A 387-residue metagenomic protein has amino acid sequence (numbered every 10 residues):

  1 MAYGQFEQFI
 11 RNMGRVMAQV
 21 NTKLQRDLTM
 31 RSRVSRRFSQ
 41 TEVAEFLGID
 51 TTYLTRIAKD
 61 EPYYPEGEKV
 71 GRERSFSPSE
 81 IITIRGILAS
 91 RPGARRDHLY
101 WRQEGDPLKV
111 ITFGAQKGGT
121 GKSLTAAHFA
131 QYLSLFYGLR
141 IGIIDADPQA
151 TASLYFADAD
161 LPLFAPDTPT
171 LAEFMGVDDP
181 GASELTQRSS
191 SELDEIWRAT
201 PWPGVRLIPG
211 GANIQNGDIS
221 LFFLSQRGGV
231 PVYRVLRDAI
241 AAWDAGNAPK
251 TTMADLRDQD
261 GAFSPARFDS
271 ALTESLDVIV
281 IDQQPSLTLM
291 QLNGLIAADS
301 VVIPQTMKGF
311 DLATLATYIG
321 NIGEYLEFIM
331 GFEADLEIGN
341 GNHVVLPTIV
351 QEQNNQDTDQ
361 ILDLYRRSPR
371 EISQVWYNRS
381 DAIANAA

Functional and structural regions predicted by a protein language model:
M1-E42, F46, T52, R56-K59 (+1 more regions): P-loop NTP-binding core
